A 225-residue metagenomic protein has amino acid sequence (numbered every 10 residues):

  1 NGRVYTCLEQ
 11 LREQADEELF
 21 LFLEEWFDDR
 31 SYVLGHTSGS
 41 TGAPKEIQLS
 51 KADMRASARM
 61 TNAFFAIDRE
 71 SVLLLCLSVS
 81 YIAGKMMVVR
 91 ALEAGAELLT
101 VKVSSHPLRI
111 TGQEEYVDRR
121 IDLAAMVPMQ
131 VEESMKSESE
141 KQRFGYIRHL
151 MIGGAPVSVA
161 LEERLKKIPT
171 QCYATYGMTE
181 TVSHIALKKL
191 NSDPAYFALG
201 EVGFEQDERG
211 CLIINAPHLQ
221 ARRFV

Functional and structural regions predicted by a protein language model:
N1-Q14, K45-Q48, E97-S104: Short beta-strand->loop structural element characteristic of the AMP-binding/adenylate-forming
E18-H36, E70: Conserved pre-ATP/AMP-binding loop-to-beta segment of ANL
Y32-R59, A66: Conserved AMP-binding A3 loop
T37-S40, L73, V88, A124 (+3 more regions): Conserved S/T- and glycine-rich ATP-binding loop of Class I adenylate-forming
K51-A56, V72-E133: AMP-binding/adenylate-forming
A63-D68, E115, E140-R143: Glycine-rich helix-loop-beta junction characteristic of Rossmann-like nucleotide cofactor-binding loops
S137-S192: Gly/Ser/Thr-rich phosphate-binding loop
T170-G210, A216-R222: Conserved ATP-binding loop and adjacent catalytic segment of the adenylate-forming AMP-binding
